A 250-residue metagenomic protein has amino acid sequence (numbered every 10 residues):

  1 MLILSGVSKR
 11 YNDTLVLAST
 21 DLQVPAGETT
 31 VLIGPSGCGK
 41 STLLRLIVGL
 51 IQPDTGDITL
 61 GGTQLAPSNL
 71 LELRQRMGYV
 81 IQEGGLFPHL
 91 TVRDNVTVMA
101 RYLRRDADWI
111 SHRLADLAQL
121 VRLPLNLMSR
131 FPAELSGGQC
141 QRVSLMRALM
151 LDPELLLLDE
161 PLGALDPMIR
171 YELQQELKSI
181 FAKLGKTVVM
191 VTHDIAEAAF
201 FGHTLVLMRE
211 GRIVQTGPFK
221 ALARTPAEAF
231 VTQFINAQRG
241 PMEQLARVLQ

Functional and structural regions predicted by a protein language model:
V48: Helix-to-loop junction immediately C-terminal to a conserved catalytic motif
Q64-G78, Y102-R104, L222-P226: ABC ATPase NBD coupling module
D108-N126, S179: Conserved ABC ATPase "signature" region
F131-L135, Q139: Conserved ABC ATPase signature
D152: Conserved catalytic motifs of ABC-family nucleotide-binding domains
E210-R212: Conserved ABC ATPase "signature" C-loop
T216-G217, T225: ABC ATPase "signature
